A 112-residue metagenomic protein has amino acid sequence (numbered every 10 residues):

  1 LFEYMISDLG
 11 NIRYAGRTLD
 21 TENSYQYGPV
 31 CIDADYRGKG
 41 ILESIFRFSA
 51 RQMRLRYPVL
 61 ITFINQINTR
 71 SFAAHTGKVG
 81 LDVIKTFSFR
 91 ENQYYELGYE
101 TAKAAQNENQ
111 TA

Functional and structural regions predicted by a protein language model:
L1-P29: Conserved acyl-donor/pantetheine-binding loop and adjacent beta-alpha core of acyl/acetyltransferases and related
E3, F72-A74, Y95-G98: Short secondary-structure transition/capping segments
N23-Y25, M53-N65: Conserved GNAT acetyl-CoA-binding A-motif
P29-I32, R37-R51, G77: Conserved acetyl-CoA-binding loop-helix of GNAT-fold acetyltransferases
V30-R37, T62-F72: Conserved beta-strand-loop-alpha-helix junction that forms the acyl-donor binding cleft
F48, I64-N65, T86-S88: Proline- and acidic/polar-enriched loop/turn elements at helix boundaries
Q66-K85: Conserved active-site alpha-helix within GNAT-family acetyltransferase domains
S88-A112: C-terminal "cap" of GNAT-fold acetyltransferases
